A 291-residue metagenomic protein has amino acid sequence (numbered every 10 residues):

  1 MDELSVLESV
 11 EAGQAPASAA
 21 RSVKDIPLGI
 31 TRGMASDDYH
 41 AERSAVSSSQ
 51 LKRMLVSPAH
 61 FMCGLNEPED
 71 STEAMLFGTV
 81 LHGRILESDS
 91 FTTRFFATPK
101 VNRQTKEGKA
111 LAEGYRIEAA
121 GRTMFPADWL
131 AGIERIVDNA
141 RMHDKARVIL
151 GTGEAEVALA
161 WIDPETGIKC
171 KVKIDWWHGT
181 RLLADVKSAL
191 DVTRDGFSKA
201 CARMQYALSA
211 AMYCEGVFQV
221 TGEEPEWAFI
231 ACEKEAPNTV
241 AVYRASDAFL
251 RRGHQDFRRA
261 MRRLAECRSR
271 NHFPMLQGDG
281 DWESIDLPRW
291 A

Functional and structural regions predicted by a protein language model:
D2-K171: Metal-dependent nuclease catalytic cores that hydrolyze phosphodiester bonds in DNA/RNA, characterized by
D2-V23, P27, A200-A202, M212-A291: Metal-dependent nuclease catalytic regions and adjoining charged, substrate-binding loops involved in nucleic-acid end
E67-D70, E118-F125, R194-M204, S246-A248: Short histidine-centered catalytic/ligand-binding loop motif
I85, V157-D163, H178-T180, S188-L190 (+1 more regions): Short, flexible loop/turn elements at secondary-structure junctions
I85-S90, D163, S188-D191, F218-T221 (+2 more regions): Hydrophobic/aromatic-lined pockets within catalytic cores
H143-G151, H178-L183, F218-P225: Secondary-structure boundary elements
V172-K199: Conserved catalytic cores of phosphodiester-cleaving nucleases, focusing on short active-site segments
Y206-S209: Catalytic-loop motifs flanking and including active-site residues across diverse enzymes
